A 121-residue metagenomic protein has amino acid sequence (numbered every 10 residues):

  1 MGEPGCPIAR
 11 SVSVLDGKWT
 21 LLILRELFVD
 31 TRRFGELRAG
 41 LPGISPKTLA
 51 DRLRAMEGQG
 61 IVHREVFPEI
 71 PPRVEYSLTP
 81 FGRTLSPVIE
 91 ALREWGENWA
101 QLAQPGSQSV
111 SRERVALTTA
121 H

Functional and structural regions predicted by a protein language model:
M1-E3, G58, H63, P80-H121: C-terminal regulatory/oligomerization modules of transcriptional regulators
G2-T48, I70, E75, R83 (+1 more regions): N-terminal helix-turn-helix DNA-binding core of bacterial DNA-binding proteins
R38, V66, I89: Short, flexible helix/strand-to-coil boundary loops that buttress conserved ligand/catalytic motifs in alpha/beta
L49-Q59: Basic amphipathic alpha-helical segments that dock to polyanions
E57-S77: Beta-hairpin "wing" of winged helix-turn-helix
